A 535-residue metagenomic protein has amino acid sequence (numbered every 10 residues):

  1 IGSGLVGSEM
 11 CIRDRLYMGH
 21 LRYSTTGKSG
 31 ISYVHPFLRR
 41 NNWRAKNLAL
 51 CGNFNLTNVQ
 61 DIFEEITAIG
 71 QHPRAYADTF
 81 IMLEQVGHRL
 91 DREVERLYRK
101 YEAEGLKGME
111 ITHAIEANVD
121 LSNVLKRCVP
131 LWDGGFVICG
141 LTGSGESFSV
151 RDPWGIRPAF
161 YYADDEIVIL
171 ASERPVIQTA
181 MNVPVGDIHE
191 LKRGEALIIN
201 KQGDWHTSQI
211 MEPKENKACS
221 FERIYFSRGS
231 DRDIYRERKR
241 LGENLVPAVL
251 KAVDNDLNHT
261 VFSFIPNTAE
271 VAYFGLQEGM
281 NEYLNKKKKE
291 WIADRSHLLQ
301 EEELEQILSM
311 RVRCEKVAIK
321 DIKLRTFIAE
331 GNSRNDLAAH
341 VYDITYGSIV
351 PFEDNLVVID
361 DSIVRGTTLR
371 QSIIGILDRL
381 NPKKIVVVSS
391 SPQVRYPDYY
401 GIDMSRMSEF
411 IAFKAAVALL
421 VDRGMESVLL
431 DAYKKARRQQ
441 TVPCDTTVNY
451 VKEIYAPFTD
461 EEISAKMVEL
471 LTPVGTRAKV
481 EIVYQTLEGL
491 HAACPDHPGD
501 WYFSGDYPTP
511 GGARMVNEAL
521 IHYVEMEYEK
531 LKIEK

Functional and structural regions predicted by a protein language model:
S3, S8, I69-Q71, A75 (+3 more regions): Internal, charge-rich low-complexity segments
S3-E9, R13-K192, I198-V261, I265-P266: Conserved short alpha-helical segments that host acidic/polar catalytic motifs at enzyme active sites
T25-G27, N58, S147-F148, I156-P158 (+7 more regions): Flexible loop/turn segments at secondary-structure boundaries
Y101-V119, N281-L284, K288-E290, L308-K316: Amphipathic alpha-helical
V129, S144-E146, R151, A163 (+8 more regions): PRPP-dependent phosphoribosyltransferase catalytic core
L131-G134, R238-N258, V271, L276-G279 (+2 more regions): Phosphate/ATP-binding catalytic cores across multiple sugar-kinase/actin-like superfamilies, primarily ASKHA
D204-K217, F264-T268, A272-S296: Terminal amphipathic helices with adjacent charged low-complexity linkers/tails
F262, A269-L276, M280, C314 (+3 more regions): Extended, hydrophobic alpha-helical segments in both membrane/secreted and soluble proteins
